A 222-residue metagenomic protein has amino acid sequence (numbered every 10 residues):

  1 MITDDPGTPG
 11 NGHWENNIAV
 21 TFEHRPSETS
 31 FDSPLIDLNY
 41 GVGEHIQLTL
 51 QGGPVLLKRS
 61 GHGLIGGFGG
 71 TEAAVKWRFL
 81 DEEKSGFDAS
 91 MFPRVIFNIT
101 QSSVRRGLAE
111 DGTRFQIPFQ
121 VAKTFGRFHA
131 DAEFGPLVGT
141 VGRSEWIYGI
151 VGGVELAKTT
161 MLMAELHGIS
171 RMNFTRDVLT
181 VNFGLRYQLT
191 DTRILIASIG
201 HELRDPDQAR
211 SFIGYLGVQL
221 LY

Functional and structural regions predicted by a protein language model:
M1-Y222: Transmembrane beta-barrel domains of Gram-negative outer membranes and organellar outer membranes
